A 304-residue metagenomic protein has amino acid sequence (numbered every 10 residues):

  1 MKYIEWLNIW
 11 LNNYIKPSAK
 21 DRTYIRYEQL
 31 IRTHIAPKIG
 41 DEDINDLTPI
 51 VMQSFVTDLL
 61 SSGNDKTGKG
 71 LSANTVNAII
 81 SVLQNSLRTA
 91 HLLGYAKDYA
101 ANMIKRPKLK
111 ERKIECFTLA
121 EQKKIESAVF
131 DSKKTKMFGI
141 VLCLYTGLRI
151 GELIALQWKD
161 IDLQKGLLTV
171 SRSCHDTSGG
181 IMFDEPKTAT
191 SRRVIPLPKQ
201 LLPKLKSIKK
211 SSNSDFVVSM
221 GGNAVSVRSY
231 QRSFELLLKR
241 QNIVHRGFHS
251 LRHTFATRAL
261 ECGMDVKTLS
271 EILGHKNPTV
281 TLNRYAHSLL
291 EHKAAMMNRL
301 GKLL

Functional and structural regions predicted by a protein language model:
Y3-L7, L11-Y95, E111, K133 (+2 more regions): N-terminal core-binding DNA-recognition domain of tyrosine site-specific recombinases/integrases
Q29, L119-A120, S173, P198-V244: Active-site/catalytic core of tyrosine-dependent DNA strand-transfer enzymes
N45, Y95-D98, K108-S127, S171 (+2 more regions): DNA breakage-rejoining catalytic core of tyrosine-based enzymes
F55, K124-A128, G179-E185, K239 (+3 more regions): DNA/chromatin major-groove-contacting recognition/catalytic segments
K69-A73, N77, L92-D98, N102-L156 (+1 more regions): Basic, Lys/Arg- and aromatic-enriched nucleic-acid-binding interface segment
L92, V141, Y145-E152, L236 (+4 more regions): C-terminal catalytic core of tyrosine-transesterase DNA break-rejoin enzymes
N102-M103, K165-V170, G247, R258 (+2 more regions): Short functional hotspots where side chains directly engage DNA or cofactors
K165, S178, D184-R192, P196-L201 (+3 more regions): C-terminal secondary-structure termini that scaffold catalytic or DNA-interacting sites
